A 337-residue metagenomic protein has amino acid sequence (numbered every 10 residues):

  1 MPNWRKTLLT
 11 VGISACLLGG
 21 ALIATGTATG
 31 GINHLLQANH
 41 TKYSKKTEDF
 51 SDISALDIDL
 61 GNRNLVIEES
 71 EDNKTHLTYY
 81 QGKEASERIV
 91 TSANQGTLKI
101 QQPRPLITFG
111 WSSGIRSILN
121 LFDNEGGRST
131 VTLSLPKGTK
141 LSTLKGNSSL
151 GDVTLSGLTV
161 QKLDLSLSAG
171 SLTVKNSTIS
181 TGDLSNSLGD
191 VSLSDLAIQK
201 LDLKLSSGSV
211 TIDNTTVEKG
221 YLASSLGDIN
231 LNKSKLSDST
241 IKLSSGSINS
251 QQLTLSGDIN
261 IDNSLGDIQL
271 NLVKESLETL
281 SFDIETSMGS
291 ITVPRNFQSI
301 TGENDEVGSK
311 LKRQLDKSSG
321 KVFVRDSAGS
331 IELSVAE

Functional and structural regions predicted by a protein language model:
P2-E87, L106-T139, T154, Q298-K317: Short acidic/polar N-terminal linker immediately downstream of export determinants
D57, V66, R88-V90, T132 (+8 more regions): Short, surface-exposed charged micro-motifs
L60, T91-Q95, S148, N186 (+3 more regions): Generic beta-strand structural signal
N62, E71, Q81, Q102-L106 (+14 more regions): A mature extracytoplasmic/lumenal domain signature
T75, G96-K99, I331: Hydrophobic residues embedded in beta-strands of well-ordered beta-sheets
E87-G96, P103, E275: Interface amphipathic segments
G96-D195: Non-cytosolic head/periplasmic domains of membrane-anchored proteins
V191-D202, V210-E337: Short, surface-exposed interaction patches in beta-rich subdomains that mediate adhesion/assembly near membranes
